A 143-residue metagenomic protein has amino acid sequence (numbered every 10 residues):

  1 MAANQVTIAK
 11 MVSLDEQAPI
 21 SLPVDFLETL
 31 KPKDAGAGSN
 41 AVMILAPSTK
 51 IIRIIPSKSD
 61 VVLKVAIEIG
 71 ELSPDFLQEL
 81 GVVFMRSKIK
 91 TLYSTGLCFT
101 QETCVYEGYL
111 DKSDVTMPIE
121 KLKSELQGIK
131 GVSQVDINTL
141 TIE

Functional and structural regions predicted by a protein language model:
M1-G81, K130-G131, D136-E143: Regulatory modules associated with amino-acid/nitrogen control
A41, K90-L97: A short linear hydrophobic-aromatic micro-motif
V61-I67, T103-D111: Short, hydrophobic beta-strand segments
S73, Y109-I119: Helix N-cap motif at beta-to-alpha junctions
L77-Y93: Mid-chain, well-packed structural core segment of small domains
E79-F84, P118-G131: Short amphipathic alpha-helices in soluble, non-transmembrane regions that often serve as interface/regulatory elements
T95-Y106, D136-E143: Short proline/glycine- and acidic-rich turn/helix-capping motifs at secondary-structure junctions
